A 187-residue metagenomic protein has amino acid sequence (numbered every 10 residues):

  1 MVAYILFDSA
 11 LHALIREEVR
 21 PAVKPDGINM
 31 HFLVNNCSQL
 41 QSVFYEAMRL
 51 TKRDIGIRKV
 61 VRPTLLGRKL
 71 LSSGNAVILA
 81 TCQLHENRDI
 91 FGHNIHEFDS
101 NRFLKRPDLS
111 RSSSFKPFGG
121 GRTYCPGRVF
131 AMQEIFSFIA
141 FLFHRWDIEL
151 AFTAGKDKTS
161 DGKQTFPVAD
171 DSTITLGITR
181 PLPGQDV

Functional and structural regions predicted by a protein language model:
M1-P21, I78, G127, I135: Central I-helix of cytochrome P450 enzymes
L11, R128-I174: Cytochrome P450 heme-binding "Cys pocket" and the immediately downstream C-terminal segment
P21-K69, L109: Conserved cytochrome P450 K-helix E-x-x-R motif and the immediately C-terminal K′/meander segment
L79-P107: Conserved cytochrome P450 K-helix/beta-meander segment immediately N-terminal to the heme-binding cysteine loop
R106-P117: Active-site-adjacent bridging/hinge elements
V168, S172-V187: C-terminal helix/juxtamembrane-tail motif
